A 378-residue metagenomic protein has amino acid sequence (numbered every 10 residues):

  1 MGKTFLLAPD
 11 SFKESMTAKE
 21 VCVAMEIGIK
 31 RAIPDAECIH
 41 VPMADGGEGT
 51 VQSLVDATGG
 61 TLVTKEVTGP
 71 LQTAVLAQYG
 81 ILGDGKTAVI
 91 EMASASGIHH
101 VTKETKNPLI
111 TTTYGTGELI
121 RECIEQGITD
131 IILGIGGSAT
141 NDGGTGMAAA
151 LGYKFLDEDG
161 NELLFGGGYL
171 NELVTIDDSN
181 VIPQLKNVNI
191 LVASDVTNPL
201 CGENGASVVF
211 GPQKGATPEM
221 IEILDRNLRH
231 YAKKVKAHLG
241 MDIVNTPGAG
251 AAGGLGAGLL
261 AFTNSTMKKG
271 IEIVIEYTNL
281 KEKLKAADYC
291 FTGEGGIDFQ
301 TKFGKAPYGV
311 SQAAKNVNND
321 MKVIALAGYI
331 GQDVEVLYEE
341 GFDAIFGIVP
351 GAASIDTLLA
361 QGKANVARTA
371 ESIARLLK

Functional and structural regions predicted by a protein language model:
G2-I135, A139-K378: N-terminal loops that bind phosphate or other acidic moieties and the adjacent beta-alpha structural core
